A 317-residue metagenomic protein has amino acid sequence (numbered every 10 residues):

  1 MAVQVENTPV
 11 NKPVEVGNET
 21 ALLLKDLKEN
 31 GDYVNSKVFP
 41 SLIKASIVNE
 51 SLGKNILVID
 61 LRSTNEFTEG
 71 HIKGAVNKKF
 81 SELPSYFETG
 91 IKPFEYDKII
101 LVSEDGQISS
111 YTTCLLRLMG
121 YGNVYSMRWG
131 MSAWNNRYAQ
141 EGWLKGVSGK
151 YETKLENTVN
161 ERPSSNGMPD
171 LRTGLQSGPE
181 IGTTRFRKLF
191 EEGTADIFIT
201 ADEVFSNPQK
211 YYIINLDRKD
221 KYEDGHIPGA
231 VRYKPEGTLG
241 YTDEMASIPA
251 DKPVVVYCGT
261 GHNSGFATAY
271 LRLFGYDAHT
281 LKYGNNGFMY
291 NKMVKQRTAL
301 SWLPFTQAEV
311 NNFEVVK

Functional and structural regions predicted by a protein language model:
M1-L42, T68-K98, Q107-D196, Y222-P253 (+1 more regions): Rhodanese-like catalytic fold shared by cysteine-dependent sulfurtransferases and DSP/PTP-type phosphatases
S36, N49, K54-L57, L61-R62: Mature N-terminal segment immediately following signal peptide/propeptide cleavage in secreted/periplasmic
S46-K54, E203-N207: A short acidic-Thr-Gly-centered motif at the start of a beta-strand
L57, K98-I100, Y212, P253: Structural motif
L57-R62, A75-K78, Y212-L216, A230-Y233: Short hydrophobic beta-strand that contains or immediately precedes a catalytic carboxylate
V102, Y257: Short, surface-exposed ligand- or partner-binding patches at beta-edge/loop junctions that are enriched in aromatics
N207, L216-D220: A mid-sequence, solvent-exposed acidic-amphipathic segment
